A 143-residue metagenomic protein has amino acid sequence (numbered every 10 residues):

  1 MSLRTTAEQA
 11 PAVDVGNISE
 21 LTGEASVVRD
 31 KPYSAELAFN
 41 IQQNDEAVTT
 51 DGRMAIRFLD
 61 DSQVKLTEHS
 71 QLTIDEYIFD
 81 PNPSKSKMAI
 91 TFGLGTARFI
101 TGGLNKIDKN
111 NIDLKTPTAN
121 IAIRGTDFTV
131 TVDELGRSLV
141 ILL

Functional and structural regions predicted by a protein language model:
L3-R53, F58-L143: Flexible, surface-exposed loop/linker segments and immediately adjacent secondary-structure boundaries
